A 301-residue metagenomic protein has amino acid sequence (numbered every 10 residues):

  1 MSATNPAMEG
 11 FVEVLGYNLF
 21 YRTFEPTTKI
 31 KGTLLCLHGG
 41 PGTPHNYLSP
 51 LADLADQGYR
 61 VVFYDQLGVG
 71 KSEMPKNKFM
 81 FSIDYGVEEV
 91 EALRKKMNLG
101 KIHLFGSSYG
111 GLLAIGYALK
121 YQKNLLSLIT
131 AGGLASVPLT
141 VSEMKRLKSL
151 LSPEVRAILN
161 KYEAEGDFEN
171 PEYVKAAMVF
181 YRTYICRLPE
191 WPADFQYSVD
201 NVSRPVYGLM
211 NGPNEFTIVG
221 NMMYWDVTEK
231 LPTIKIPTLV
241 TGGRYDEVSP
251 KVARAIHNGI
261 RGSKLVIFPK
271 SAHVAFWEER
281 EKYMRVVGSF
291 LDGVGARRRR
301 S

Functional and structural regions predicted by a protein language model:
M1-L37, D56-Y59, G288, D292-S301: Alpha/beta-hydrolase fold catalytic core
Y17-M74, F79: Conserved HGGG/HGGXW glycine-rich cap/lid loop of the alpha/beta-hydrolase fold
F63-Y109: Active-site loop/oxyanion-hole signature of alpha/beta-hydrolase fold enzymes
G100-E143: Conserved hydrolase catalytic core segment
L128-D167: Flexible "cap/lid" loop of the alpha/beta hydrolase fold
S149, A157-P232, I236, A255: Alpha/beta-hydrolase
N221, W225-S271: Conserved loop-alpha-helix segment in the C-terminal half of the alpha/beta-hydrolase fold that carries the catalytic
G262-S301: Catalytic active-site module of serine/aspartate enzymes centered on a nucleophile-bearing elbow/loop
